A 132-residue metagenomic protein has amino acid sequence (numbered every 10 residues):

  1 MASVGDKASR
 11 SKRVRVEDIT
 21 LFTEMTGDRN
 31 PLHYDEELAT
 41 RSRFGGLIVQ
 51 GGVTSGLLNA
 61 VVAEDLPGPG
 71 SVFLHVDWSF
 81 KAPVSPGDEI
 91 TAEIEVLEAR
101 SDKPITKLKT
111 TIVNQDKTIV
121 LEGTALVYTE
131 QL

Functional and structural regions predicted by a protein language model:
M1-K7, V84-L132: HotDog/MaoC-like acyl-thioester-processing domains
M1-V49: Catalytic strand-loop segment that frames the active site of acyl-thioester-processing enzymes
D6, R10, D18, D28-N30 (+3 more regions): A generic structural signal for short beta-strands and their flanking turns/coil linkers
E24-D28, A63-P67, Q115: Short, intrinsically disordered, mixed-charge
T26, T54, T110: Ser/Thr-centric signal marking residues that sit in or immediately flank functional binding/regulatory motifs
R41-V49, S55-E93: Hydrophobic beta-strand-centered segment that forms part of the acyl-chain substrate-binding groove
